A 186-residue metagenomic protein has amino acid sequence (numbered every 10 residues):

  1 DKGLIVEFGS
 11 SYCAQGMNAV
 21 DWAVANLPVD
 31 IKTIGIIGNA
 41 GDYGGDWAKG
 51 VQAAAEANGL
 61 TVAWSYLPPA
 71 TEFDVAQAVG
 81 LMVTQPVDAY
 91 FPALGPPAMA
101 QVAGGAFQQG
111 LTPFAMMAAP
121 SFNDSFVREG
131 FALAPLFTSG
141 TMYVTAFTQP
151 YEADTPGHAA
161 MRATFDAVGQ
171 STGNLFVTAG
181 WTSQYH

Functional and structural regions predicted by a protein language model:
K2, S10, A106-W181: Extracellular/periplasmic periplasmic-binding protein-like sensory domains
G3-G110, E152-A159: Extracellular/periplasmic Venus flytrap/periplasmic-binding protein
Y185-H186: Non-catalytic, well-ordered alpha-helical segments in soluble enzyme domains
